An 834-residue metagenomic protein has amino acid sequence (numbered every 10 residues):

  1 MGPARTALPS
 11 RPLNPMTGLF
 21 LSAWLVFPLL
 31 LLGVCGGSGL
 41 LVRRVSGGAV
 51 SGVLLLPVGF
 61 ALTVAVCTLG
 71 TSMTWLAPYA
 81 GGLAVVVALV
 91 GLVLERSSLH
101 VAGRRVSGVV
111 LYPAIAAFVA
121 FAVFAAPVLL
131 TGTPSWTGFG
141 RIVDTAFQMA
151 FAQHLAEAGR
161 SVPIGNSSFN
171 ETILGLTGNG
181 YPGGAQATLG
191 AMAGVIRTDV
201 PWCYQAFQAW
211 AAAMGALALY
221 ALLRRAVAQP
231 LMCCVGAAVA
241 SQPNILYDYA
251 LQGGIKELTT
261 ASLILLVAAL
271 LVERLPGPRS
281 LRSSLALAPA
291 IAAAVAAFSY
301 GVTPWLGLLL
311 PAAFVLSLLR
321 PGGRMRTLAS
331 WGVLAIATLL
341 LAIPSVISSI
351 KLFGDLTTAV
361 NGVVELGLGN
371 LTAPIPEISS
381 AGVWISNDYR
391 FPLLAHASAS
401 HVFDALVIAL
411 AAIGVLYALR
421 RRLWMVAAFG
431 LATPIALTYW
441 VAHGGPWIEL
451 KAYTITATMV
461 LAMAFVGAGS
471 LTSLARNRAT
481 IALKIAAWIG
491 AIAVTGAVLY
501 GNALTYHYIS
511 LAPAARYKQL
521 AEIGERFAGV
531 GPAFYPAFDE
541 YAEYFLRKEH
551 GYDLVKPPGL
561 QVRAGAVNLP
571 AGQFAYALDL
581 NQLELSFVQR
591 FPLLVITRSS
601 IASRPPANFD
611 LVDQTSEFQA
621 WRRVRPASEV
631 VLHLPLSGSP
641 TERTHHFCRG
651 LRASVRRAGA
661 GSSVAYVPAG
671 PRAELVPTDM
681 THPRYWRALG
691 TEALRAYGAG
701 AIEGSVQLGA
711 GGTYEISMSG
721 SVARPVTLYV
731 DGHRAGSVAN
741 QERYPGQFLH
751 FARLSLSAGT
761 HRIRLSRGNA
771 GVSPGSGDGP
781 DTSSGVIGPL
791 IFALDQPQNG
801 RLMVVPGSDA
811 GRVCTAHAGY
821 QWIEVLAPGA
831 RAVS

Functional and structural regions predicted by a protein language model:
G2-G108, R590, G829: Membrane-embedded, hydrophobic transmembrane alpha-helices
L54-C67, V87, L92, A116-A126 (+4 more regions): Membrane-embedded helix bundles of polyisoprenyl
F118-L263, L393: Active-site lumenal/periplasmic loops and adjacent helix-entry segments of GT-C-fold, multi-pass membrane
A122-V123, A297-V302, S345-V346, G467-S470 (+2 more regions): Transmembrane alpha-helical segments
A146, A209, E257, A261-L263 (+3 more regions): Hydrophobic/aromatic-rich transmembrane helices and adjacent perimembrane loops
L285-I291, W331-L341, A462, A468-N502 (+1 more regions): Signature aromatic-anchored transmembrane alpha helix within multi-pass, membrane-resident enzymes that catalyze glycan
A312-P321, V333-L340, S380-W424, S470: Hydrophobic, aromatic-rich transmembrane alpha-helices and their immediate juxtamembrane boundary segments
V494-A497, H507-Y517, I523-P570, F587 (+1 more regions): Short periplasmic/luminal acceptor-recognition loop of GT-C membrane glycosyltransferases, typified by
